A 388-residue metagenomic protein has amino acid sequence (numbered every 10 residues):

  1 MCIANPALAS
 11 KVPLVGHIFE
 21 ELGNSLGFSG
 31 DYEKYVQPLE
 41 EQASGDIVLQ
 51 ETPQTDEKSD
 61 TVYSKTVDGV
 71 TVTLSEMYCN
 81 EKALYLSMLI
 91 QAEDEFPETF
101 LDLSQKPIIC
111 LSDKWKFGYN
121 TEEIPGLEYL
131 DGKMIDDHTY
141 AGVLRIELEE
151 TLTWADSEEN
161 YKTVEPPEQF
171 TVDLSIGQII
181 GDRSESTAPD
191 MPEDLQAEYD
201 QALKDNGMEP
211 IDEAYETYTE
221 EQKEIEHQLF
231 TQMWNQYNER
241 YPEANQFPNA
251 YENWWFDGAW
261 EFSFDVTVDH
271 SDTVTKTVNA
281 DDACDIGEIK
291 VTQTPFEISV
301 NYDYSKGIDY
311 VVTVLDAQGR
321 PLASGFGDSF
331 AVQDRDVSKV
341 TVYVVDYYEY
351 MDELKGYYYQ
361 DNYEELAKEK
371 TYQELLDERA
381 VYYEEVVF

Functional and structural regions predicted by a protein language model:
C2-F388: Alpha-helical, hydrophobic structural elements that either
